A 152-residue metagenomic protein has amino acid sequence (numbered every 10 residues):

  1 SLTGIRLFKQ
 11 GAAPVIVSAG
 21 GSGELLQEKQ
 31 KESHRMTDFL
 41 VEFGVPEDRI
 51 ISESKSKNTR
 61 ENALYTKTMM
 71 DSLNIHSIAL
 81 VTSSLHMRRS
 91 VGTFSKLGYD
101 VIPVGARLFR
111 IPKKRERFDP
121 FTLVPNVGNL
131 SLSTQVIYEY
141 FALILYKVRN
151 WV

Functional and structural regions predicted by a protein language model:
S1-L130: A structural signal for short, hydrophobic/glycine-enriched beta-strand patches
S133-V152: A transmembrane-helix-recognition feature enriched in membrane-embedded lipid enzymes and envelope glyco-/phospholipid
